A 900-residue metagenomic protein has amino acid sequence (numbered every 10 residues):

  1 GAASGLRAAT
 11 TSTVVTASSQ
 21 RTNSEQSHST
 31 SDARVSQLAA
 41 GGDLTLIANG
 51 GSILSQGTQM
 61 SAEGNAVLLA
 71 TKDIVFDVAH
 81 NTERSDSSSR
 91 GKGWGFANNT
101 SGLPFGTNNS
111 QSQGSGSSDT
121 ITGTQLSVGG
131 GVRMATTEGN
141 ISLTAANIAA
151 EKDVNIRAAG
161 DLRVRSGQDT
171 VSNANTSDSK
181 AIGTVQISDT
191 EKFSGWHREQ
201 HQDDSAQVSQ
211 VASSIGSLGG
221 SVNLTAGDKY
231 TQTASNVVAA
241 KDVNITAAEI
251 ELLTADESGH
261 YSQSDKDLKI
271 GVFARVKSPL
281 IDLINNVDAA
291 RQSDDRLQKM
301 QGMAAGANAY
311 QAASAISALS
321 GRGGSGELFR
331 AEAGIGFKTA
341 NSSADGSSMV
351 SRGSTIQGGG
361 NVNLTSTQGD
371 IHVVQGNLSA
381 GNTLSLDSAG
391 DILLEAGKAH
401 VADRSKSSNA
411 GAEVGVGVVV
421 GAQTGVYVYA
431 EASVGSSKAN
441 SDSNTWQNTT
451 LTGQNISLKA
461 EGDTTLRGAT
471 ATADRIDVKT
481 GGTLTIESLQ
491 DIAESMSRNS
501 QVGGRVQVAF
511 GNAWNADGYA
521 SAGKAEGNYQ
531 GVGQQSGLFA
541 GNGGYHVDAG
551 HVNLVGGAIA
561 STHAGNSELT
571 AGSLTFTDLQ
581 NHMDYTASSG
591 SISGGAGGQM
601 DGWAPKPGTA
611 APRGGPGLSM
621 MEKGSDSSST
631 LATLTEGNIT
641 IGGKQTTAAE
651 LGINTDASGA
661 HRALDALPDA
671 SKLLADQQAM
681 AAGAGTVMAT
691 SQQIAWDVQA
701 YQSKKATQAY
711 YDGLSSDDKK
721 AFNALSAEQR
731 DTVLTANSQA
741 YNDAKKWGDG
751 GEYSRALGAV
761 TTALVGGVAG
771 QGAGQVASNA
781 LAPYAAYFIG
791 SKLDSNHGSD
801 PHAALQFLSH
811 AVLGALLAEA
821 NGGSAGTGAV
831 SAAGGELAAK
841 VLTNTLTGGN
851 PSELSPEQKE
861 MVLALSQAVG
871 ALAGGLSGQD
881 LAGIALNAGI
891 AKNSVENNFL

Functional and structural regions predicted by a protein language model:
G1-V776, F788-D800, A804: Binding/recognition "hotspot" determinant
G51, G139, G369, T485 (+5 more regions): Short hydrophobic alpha-helical membrane-entry/anchor segments
A469, A558, A756, L808 (+3 more regions): Glycosyltransferase-associated regions of secretory-pathway enzymes, highlighting luminal stem/catalytic domains
Q530, N850-L854: Short beta-alpha connecting loops at secondary-structure transitions that line or flank enzyme active sites
G750-L757, G774, G798-S809, G823 (+3 more regions): Membrane-interface starts of transmembrane alpha-helices
G758-A763, S809-L817, S866-G870: Hydrophobic, membrane-inserted alpha-helices
